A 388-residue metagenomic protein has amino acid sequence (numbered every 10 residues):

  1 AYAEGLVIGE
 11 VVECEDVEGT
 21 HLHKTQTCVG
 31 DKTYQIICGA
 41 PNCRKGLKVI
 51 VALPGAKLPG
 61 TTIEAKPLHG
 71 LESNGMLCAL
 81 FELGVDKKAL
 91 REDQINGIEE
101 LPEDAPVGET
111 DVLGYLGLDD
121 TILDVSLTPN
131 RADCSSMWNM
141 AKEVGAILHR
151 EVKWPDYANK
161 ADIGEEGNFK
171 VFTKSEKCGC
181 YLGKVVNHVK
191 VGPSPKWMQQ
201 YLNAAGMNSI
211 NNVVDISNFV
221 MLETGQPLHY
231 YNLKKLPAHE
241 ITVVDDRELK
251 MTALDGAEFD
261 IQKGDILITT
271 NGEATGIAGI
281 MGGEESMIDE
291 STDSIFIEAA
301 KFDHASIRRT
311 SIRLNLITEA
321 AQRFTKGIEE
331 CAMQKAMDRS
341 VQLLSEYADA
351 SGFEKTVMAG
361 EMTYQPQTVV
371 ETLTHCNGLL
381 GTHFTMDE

Functional and structural regions predicted by a protein language model:
A1-A161, F296, R313-N315, E319 (+4 more regions): Phosphate-backbone binding interfaces of nucleic-acid-interacting proteins
Y2-E4, K66, Y157-G167, I216-E223 (+2 more regions): A glycine-rich phosphate-binding loop feature that marks nucleotide/adenosyl-phosphate handling sites
I8-I37, G108, Q199, S217-E285: Conserved mixed alpha/beta core segments that line enzyme active sites in large multi-domain catalysts
D16, L148, K153-K250: Glycine/proline-enriched, intrinsically flexible loops and inter-domain linkers
A40-V49, P129-I147, G206-N232, G272-T292 (+2 more regions): Conserved phosphate/anionic-ligand binding catalytic regions in large, soluble enzymes, centered on
F81-E82, E100-L101, V191, F259 (+1 more regions): Conserved catalytic alpha/beta cores of large enzymes that bind or transform nucleotide phosphates and polynucleotides
E109-S126, E166-A204, I307-F324, M362 (+1 more regions): Residues forming anionic-ligand binding surfaces in small-molecule and nucleic-acid pockets of primarily soluble enzymes
G360-E388: Noncatalytic alpha-helical scaffolds and linker/capping helices
